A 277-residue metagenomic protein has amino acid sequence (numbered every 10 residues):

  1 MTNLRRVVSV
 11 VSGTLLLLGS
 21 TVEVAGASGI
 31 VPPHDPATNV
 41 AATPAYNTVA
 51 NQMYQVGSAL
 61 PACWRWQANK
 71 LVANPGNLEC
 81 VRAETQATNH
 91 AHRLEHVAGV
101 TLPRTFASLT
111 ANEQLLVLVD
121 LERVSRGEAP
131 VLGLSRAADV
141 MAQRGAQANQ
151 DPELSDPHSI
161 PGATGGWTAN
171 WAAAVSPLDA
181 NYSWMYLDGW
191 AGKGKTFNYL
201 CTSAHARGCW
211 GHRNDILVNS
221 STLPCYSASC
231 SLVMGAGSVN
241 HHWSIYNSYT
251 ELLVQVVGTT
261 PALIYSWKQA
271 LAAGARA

Functional and structural regions predicted by a protein language model:
M1-S28: Secretory targeting and sorting signals
S12, T21-E23, V119, A138 (+1 more regions): Generic detector of short, well-ordered, non-transmembrane alpha-helical segments enriched in hydrophobic residues
S28-N69, I160-P261: A well-ordered secondary-structure block
M53-P152: A short alpha-helix/helix-coil micro-patch that ends at or immediately precedes a cysteine
D120-V131, Q143-L154, S176, H205 (+2 more regions): Sec-exported extracytoplasmic/periplasmic mature domains
D151-A163: Cytochrome P450 catalytic domain signature, combining two hallmark sequence patches
T259-A277: A short, surface-exposed interaction/processing loop segment used at functional sites
